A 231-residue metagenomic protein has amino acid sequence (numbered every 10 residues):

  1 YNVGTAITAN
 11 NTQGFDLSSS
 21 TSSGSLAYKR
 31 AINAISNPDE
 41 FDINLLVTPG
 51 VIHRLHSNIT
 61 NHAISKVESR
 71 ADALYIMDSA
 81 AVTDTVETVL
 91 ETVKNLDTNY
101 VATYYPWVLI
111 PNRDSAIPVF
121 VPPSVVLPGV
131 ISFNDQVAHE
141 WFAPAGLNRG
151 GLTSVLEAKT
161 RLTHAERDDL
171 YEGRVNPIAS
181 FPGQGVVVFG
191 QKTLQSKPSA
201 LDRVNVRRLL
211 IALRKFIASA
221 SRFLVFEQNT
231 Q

Functional and structural regions predicted by a protein language model:
Y1-Q231: Structured, hydrophobic secondary-structure cores that serve as assembly/anchoring elements
